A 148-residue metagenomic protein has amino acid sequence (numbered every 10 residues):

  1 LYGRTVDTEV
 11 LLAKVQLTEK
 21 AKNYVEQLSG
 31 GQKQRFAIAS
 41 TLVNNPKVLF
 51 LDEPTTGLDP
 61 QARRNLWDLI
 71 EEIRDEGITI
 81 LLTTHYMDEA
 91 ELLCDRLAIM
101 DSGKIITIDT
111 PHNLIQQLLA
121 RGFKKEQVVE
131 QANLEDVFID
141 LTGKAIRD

Functional and structural regions predicted by a protein language model:
G3-K20: Conserved ABC ATPase "signature" region
Y24-L28: Conserved ABC ATPase signature
I38: Hydrophobic anchor residue at the start of the ABC signature
N45: Conserved catalytic motifs of ABC-family nucleotide-binding domains
L49-D52: Catalytic Walker B motif of ABC-type/P-loop ATPase nucleotide-binding domains
I108-D109: ABC ATPase "signature
